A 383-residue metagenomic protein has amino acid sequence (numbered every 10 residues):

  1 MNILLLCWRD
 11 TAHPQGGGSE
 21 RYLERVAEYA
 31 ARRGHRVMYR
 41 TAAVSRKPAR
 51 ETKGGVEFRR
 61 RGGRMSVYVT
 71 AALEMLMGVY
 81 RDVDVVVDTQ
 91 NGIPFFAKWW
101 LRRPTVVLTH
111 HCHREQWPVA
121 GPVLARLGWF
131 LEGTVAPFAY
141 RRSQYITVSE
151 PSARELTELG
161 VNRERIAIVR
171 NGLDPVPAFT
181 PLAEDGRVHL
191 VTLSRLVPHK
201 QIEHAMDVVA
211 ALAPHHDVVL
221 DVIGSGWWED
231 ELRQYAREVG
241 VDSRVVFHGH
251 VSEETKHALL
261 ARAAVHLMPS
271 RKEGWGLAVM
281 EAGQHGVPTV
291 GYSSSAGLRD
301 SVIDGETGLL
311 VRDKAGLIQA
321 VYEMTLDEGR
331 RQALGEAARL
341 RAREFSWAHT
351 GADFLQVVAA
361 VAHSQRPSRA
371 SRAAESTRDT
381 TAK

Functional and structural regions predicted by a protein language model:
L124-Y145, R154: Membrane-proximal helix-turn-helix segments that form the acceptor-binding/catalytic region of lipid-linked
I146, L182-A210, D221: Conserved donor-binding/catalytic core segment of Leloir-type glycosyltransferases
P151, G172: Carbohydrate-associated surface elements
R233-V251: Nucleotide-activated donor-binding/catalytic signature segment of Leloir-type glycosyltransferases, i.e., the conserved
R271: Aromatic "clamp/platform" in nucleotide-sugar-dependent glycosyltransferases that forms part of the donor/acceptor
P288-Y292: Short hydrophobic beta-strand element within catalytic cores of glycosyltransferases and related nucleotide-activated
I303-A315, E323-G329: Conserved acidic donor-binding segment of nucleotide-sugar-dependent glycosyltransferases
R330-E344, D353-Q356: A short, well-ordered alpha-helix in the C-terminal region of glycosyltransferases
